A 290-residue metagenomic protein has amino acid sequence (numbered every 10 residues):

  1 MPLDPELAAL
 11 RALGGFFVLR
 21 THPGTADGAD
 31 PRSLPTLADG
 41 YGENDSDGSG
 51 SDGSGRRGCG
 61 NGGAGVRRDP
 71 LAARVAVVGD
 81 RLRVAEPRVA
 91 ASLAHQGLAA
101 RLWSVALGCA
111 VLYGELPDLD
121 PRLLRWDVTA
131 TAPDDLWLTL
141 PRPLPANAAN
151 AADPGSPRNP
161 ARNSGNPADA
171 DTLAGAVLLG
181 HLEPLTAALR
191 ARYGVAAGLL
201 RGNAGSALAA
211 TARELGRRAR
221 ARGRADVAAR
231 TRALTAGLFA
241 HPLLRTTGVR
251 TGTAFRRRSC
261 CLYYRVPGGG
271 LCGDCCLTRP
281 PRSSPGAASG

Functional and structural regions predicted by a protein language model:
M1-D47, R56-Y113: N-terminal, charged low-complexity regulatory/assembly segments
D45, R67-G252: Hydrophobic, aromatic-lined core segments that form the binding pocket/scaffold for planar heteroaromatic ligands
G48-G60, G155, G165: Residue-identity detector for glycine
D52, A254, R265-G268: Residue-level signal for mature regions of secreted extracellular proteins and peptides
R56, R257-R258, G269-C272: Mature extracytoplasmic/luminal segments of secretory-pathway proteins
T246-R250, R257-R265: Short, intrinsically disordered, charge-biased short linear motifs at domain edges
V266-G290: Iron-sulfur (Fe-S) cluster-binding segments and ferredoxin-like electron-carrier domains, especially [2Fe-2S]
